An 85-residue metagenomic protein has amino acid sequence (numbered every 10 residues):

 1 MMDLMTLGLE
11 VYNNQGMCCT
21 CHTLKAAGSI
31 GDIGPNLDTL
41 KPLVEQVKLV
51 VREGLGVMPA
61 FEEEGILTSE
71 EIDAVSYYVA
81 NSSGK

Functional and structural regions predicted by a protein language model:
M1-N13: Electrostatic cytochrome c docking/interface patches
M5, C19-V57: Gly/Gly-Pro-rich "capping" loops immediately C-terminal to redox-active cysteine motifs in periplasmic/lumenal
G8, V57, D73-A74: A general marker of short, structured functional hotspots
Y12, H22, R52, V79-S83: Protein kinase-like catalytic domain
G16: Cys/His-enriched microdomains
E64-K85: C-terminal capping alpha-helices of c-type cytochrome domains
